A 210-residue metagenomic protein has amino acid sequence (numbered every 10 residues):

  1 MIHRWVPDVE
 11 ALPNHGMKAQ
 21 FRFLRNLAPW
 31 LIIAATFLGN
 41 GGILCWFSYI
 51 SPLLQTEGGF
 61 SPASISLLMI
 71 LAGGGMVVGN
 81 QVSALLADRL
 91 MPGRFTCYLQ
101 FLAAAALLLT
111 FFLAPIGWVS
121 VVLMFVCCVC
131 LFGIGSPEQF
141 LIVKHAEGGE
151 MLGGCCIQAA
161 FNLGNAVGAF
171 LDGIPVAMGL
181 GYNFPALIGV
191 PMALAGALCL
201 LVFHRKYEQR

Functional and structural regions predicted by a protein language model:
M1-L12, C199-F203: C-terminal membrane-cytosol helix-exit motif in multi-pass small-molecule transporters
A28-I70, G74: Extracytoplasmic gate region of multi-pass secondary transporters
A35-L44, A72, M76, A103 (+3 more regions): Hydrophobic transmembrane alpha-helices of secondary-active solute transporters
F60-M69, I116, S120, E150-G154: Juxtamembrane helix-start elements in MFS-like secondary transporters
G73-Q81, N165-A166: Residue-level signature of mid-helix packing/kink "hotspots" within the transmembrane helices of 12-pass Major
V78-P92, V176-A177: Helix-to-loop junctions at the C-terminal end of transmembrane segments in multipass secondary transporters
M91-L141: C-terminal transmembrane helical hairpin of 12-TM major facilitator-type secondary transporters
K144-Y182, G189: A late C-terminal transmembrane helix in Major Facilitator Superfamily
